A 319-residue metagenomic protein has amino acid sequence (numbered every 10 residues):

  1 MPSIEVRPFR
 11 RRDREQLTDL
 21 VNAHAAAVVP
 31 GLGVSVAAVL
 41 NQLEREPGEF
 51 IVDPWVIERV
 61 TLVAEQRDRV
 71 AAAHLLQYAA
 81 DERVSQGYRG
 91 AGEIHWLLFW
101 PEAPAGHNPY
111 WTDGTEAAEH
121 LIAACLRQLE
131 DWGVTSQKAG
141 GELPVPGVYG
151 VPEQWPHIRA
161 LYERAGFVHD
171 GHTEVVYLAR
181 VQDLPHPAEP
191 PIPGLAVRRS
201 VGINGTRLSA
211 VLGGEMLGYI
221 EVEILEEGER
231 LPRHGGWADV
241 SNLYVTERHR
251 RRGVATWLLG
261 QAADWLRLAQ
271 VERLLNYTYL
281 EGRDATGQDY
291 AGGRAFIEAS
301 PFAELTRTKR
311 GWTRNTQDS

Functional and structural regions predicted by a protein language model:
M1-V28, A165-G171, A179-V201, D318-S319: Conserved N-terminal entry element of GNAT/NAT acetyltransferase domains
V21-R67, G194-G213, E229: Active-site rim helix/loop that mediates acceptor-substrate recognition in acyltransferases
R59-V63, R69-A79, E93, E215-E226 (+1 more regions): Conserved beta-strand in the GNAT
S85-T112, L231-E247, Y277-Y279: Conserved acetyl-CoA binding element of GNAT-fold acetyltransferases
A105-E130, V245, R251-L268, G292-A299: Conserved acetyl-CoA-binding loop-helix of GNAT-fold acetyltransferases
L129-V151, L266-A285: Conserved GNAT acetyl-CoA-binding A-motif
P144-G171, T256, E281-T306: Conserved active-site alpha-helix within GNAT-family acetyltransferase domains
H169-R251, W265: Flexible, substrate/cofactor-facing loop regions flanked by secondary structure within enzyme catalytic domains
